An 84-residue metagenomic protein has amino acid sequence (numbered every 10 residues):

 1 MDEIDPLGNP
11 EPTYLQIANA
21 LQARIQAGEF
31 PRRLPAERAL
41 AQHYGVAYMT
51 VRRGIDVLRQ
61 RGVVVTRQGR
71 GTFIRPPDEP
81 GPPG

Functional and structural regions predicted by a protein language model:
M1-V46, R53-D56, Q60-V63, P76-G84: Extreme N-terminal segment that seeds HTH/winged-HTH DNA-binding domains in transcriptional regulators
T66: Short beta-strand "wing" residues that participate in macromolecule-binding interfaces
R70-P76: Minor-groove-contacting beta-hairpin "wing" of winged helix-turn-helix DNA-binding domains
